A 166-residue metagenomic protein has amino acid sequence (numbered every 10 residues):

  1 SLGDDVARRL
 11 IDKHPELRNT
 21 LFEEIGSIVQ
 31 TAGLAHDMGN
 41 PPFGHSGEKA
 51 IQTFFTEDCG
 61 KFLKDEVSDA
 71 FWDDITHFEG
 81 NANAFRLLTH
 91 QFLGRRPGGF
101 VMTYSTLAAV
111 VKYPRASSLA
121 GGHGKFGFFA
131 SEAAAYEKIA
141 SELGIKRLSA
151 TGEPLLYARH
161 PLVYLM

Functional and structural regions predicted by a protein language model:
S1-T31, P41-M166: Sequence-structural signature of the catalytic-core scaffold of metal-dependent phosphohydrolases that act on
